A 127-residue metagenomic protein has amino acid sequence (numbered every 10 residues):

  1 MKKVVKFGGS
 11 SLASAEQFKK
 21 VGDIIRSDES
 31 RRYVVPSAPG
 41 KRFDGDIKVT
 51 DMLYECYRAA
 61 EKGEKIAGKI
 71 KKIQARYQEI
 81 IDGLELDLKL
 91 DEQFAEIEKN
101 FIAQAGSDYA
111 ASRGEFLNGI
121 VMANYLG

Functional and structural regions predicted by a protein language model:
M1-G127: Nucleotide/pyrophosphate-binding catalytic subdomain
